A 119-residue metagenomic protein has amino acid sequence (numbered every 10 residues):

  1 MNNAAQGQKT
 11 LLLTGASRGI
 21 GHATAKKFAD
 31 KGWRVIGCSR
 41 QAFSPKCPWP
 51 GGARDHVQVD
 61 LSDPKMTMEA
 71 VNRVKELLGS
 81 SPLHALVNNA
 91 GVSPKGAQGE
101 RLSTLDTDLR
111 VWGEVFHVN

Functional and structural regions predicted by a protein language model:
T14, S81-K95, N119: Rossmann-fold scaffold of SDR-type NAD(P)-dependent oxidoreductases
S17-R18: Conserved glycine-rich cofactor-binding loop
G21-H22: N-terminal Rossmann-fold NAD(P) dinucleotide-binding loop
F28: Aromatic pocket-lining residues of Rossmann-like dinucleotide-binding sites
K31-C47: Conserved glycine-rich Rossmann-like NAD(P)H-binding loop of the short-chain dehydrogenase/reductase
V59-N72, L109: The beta1-alpha1 cofactor-binding region of Rossmann-like NAD(H)/NADP(H)-dependent oxidoreductases
S62, T107, E114-V118: Glycine-rich NAD(P)-binding loop of the Rossmann-fold in SDR/ketoreductase-type enzymes
A97-T104, D108-G113: Substrate-binding pocket helix/loop in short-chain dehydrogenase/reductase
